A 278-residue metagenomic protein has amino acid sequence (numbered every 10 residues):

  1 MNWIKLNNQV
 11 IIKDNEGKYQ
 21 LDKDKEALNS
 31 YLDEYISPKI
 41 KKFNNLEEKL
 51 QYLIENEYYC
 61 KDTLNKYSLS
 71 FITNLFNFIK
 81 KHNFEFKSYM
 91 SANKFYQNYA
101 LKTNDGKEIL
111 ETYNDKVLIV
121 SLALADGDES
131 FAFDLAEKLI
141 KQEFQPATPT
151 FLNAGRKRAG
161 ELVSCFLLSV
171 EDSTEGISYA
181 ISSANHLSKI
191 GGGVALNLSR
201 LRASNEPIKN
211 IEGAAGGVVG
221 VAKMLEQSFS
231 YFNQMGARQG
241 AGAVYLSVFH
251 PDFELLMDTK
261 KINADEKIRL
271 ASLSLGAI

Functional and structural regions predicted by a protein language model:
M1-I278: Extended catalytic cores of very large enzyme megasubunits
